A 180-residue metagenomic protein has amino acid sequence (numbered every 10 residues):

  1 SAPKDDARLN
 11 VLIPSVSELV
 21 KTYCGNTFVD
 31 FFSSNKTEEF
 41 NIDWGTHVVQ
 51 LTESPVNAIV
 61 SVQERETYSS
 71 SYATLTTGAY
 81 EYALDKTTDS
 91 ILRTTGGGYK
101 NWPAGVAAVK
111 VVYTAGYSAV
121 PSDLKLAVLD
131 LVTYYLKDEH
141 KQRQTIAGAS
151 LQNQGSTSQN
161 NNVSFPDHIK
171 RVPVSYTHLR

Functional and structural regions predicted by a protein language model:
S1-R180: Divalent metal-cofactor coordination and adjacent catalytic microenvironments
